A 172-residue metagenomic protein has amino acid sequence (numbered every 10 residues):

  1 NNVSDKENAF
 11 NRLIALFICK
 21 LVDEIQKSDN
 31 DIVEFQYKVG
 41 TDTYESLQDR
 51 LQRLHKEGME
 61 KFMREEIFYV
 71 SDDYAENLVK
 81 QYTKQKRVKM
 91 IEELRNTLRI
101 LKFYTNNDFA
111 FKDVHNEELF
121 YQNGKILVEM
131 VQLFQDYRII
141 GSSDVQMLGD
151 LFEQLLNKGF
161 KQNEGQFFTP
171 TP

Functional and structural regions predicted by a protein language model:
N2-L13, I140-D144: Structural motif
V3, L151, Q162-E164: Generic hydrophobic/packing signal
E7-I25: Core catalytic lobe of class I
I18, I25-F160: Long recognition/docking surfaces used for binding and targeting
N163-P172: Conserved SAM-binding loop and adjacent beta-strand
